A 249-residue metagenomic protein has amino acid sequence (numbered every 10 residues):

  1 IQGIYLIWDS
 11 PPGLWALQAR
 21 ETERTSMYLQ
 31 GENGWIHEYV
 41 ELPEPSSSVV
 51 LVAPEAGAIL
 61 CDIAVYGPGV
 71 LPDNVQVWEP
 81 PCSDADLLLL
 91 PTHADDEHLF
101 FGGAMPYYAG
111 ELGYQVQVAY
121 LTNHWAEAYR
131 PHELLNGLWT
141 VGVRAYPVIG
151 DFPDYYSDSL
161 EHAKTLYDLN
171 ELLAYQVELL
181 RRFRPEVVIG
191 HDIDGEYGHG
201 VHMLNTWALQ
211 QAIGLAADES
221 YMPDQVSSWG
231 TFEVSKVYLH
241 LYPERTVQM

Functional and structural regions predicted by a protein language model:
I1-Y5: Extracellular ectodomain segments of secreted/surface proteins
W8-G13, E21-M222: Active-site beta-strand->loop->alpha-helix modules in alpha/beta enzyme cores, enriched in Gly/His/Asp(Glu)
D86, S235-K236: A generic secondary-structure signal marking the coil-to-beta-strand transition
V118-Y120, Y238-L241: Short beta-strand segments
L215-S235: Short mixed-charge
L239-M249: A conserved mid-domain beta-alpha-beta active-site/ligand-binding segment of alpha/beta enzyme cores
